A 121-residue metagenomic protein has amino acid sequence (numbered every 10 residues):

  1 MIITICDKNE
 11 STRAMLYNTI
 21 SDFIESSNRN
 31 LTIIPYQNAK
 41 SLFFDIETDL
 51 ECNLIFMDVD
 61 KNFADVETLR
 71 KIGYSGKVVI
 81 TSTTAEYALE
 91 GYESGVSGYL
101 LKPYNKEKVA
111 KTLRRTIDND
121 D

Functional and structural regions predicted by a protein language model:
M1-T4, A14: Non-catalytic signal-transmission and effector/linker regions of two-component phosphorelay proteins
D7-N9, T83: Acidic di-acidic motifs
E10-I34: Two-component/phosphorelay signaling modules centered on CheY-like receiver
N28, E47, R70-G73: Structural motif
P35-L54: Acidic, metal-coordinating helix/loop segments flanking the phosphotransfer/catalytic sites of two-component signaling
C52-D120: CheY-like receiver
